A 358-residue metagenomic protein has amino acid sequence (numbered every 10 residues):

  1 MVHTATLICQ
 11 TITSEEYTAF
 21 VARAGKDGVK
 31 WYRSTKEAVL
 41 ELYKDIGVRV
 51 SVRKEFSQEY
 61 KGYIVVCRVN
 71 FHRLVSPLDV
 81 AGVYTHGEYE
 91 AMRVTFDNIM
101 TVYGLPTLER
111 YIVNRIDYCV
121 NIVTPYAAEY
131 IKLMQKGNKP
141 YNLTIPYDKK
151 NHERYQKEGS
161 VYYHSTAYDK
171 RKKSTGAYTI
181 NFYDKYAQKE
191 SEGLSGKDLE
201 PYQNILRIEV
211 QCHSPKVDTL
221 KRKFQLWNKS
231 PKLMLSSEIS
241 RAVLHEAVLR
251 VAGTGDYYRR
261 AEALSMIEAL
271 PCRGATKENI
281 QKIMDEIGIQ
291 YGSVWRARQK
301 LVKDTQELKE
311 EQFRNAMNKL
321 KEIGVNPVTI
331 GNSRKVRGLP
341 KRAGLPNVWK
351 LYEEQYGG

Functional and structural regions predicted by a protein language model:
M1-K300, D304-T305, I323-G358: Structured, helix-rich domain cores that form ligand/interaction pockets
L308-K309: N-terminal core-binding DNA-recognition domain of tyrosine site-specific recombinases/integrases
F313, M317-L320: Helix-turn-helix DNA-binding segment
